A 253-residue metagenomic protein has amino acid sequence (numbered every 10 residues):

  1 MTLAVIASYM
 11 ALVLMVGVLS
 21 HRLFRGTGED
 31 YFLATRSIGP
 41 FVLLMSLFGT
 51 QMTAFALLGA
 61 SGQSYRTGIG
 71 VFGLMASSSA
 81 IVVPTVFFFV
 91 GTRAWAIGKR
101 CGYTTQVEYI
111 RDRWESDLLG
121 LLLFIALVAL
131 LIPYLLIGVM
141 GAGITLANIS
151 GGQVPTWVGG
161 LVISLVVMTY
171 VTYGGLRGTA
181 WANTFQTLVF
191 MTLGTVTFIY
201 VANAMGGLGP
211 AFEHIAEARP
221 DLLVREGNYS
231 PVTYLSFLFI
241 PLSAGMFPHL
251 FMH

Functional and structural regions predicted by a protein language model:
M1-L57, Y173-G174, T187, L193 (+1 more regions): Membrane-interface "cap" regions at the ends of multi-pass membrane proteins
A4-M15, S78-T85, L122-A129, V162-T169 (+2 more regions): Lipid-exposed faces of alpha-helical membrane segments in multi-pass integral membrane proteins
A11-G28, F88-V107, V166-T169, Y173-L176 (+1 more regions): Juxtamembrane interface elements at the cytosolic ends of transmembrane helices in multi-pass membrane proteins
V16, S20-F24, G91, L131-V139 (+5 more regions): Hydrophobic alpha-helical segments and their helix-loop junctions in multi-pass secondary transporters
F32-G102, Y229-H253: Membrane-interface helix-loop-helix modules in multi-pass membrane proteins
P40-L47, T85-F87, S116-L130, G160-S164 (+1 more regions): Select transmembrane alpha-helical segments in multipass membrane proteins
Q63-G70, V90-A96, I144-I149, L165-T187 (+1 more regions): Membrane-water interface regions at transmembrane-helix termini and the short interhelical loops of multi-pass membrane
I97-L176: A conserved hydrophobic secondary-structure block that centers on an alpha-helix together with its immediately flanking
